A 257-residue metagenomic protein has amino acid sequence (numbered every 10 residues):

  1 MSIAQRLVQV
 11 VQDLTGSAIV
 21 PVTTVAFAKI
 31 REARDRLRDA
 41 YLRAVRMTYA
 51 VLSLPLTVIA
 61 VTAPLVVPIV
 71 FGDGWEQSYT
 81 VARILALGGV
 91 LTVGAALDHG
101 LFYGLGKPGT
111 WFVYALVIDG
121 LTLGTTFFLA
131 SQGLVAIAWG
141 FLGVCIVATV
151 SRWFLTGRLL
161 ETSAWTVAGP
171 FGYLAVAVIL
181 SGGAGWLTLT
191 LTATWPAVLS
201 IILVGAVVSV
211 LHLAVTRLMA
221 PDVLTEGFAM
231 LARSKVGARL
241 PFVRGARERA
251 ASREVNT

Functional and structural regions predicted by a protein language model:
M1-Q9, R38-A40, E76-A82, I202: Interfacial/gating helices of multi-pass transporter permease domains
M1-V10, V25-K29, P64-G74, A220: Helix-terminus/linker motif at the lipid-water interface of multi-pass membrane proteins
A4, V8-L52, H99-G104: Helix-loop junctions and terminal segments of transmembrane helices in multi-pass membrane transport/translocation
Q5, V20, T80-R158, A177 (+1 more regions): Short runs within selected transmembrane alpha-helices of multi-pass transporters and secretion channels
T15, Y41-V93, L123-F128, I179 (+1 more regions): Alpha-helical transmembrane segments of multi-pass membrane transport and lipid-handling proteins
Y49-S53, Y114, P170-V178: Select subsegments of transmembrane alpha-helices in polytopic membrane proteins, especially boundary-proximal
T62-V67, F71-W75, G106-K107, L129-L134 (+3 more regions): Short helix-capping/hinge motifs at transmembrane helix termini and TM-loop junctions
G157, G185-T257: Membrane-proximal transmembrane or re-entrant/amphipathic helices at the cytosolic face
